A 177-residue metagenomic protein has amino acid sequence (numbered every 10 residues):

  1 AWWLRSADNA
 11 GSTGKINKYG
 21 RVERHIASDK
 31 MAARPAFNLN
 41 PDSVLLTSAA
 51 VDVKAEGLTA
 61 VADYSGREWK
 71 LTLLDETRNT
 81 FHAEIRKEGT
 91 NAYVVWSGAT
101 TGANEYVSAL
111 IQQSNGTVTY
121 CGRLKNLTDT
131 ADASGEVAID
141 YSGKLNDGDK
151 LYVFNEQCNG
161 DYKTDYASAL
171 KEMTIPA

Functional and structural regions predicted by a protein language model:
A1-S114, Y120-T130, K150-D165, A169-A177: C-terminal, surface-exposed recognition/capping segments
A131-A133, I139-D149, T174: Surface-exposed, short loops/turns at beta-strand junctions within beta-sandwich domains
